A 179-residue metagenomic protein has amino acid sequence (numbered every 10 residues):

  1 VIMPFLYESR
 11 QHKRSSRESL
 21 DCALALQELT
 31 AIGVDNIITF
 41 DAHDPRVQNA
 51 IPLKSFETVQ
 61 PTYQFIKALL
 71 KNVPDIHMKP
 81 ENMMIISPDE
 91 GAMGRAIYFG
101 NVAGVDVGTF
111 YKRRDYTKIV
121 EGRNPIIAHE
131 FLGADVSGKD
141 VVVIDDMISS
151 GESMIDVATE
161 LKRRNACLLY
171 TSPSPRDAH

Functional and structural regions predicted by a protein language model:
I2, T39, S87, V143-I144: Generic enzyme active-site microenvironment
I2-K54: RNA-binding accessory domains that recognize and position tRNA/RNA substrates
S9-E18, L53, E57-L70, P74-E81 (+2 more regions): Short, glycine/charge-rich flexible loops or terminal/linker lids adjacent to PRPP-binding catalytic cores
V34-N36, N82-I85, L169: Short active-site oxyanion
I155-N165: Basic, amphipathic juxtamembrane/active-site segments that coordinate anionic phosphate or diphosphate groups
Y170-P173, D177-H179: Single conserved hydrophobic/aromatic residue that forms the stacking wall/gate of nucleotide- or nucleobase-binding
